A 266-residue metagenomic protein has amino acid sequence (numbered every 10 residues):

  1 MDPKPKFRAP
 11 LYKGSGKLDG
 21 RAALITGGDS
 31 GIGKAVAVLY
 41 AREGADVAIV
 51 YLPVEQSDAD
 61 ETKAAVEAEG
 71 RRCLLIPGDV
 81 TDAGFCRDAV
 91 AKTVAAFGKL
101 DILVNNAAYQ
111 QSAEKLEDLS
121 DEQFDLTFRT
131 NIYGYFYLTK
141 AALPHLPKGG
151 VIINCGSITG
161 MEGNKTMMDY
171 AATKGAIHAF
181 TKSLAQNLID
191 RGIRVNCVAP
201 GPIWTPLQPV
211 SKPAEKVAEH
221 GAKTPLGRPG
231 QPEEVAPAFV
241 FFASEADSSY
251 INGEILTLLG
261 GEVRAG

Functional and structural regions predicted by a protein language model:
K6-P10, A113, E162, L226 (+3 more regions): Short C-terminal tail/terminal secondary-structure segment of NAD(P)H-dependent dehydrogenase/reductase domains
D82, R87, A95, A108-D125 (+3 more regions): Conserved mid-core segment of classical short-chain dehydrogenase/reductases
E117-F136, I153, I177, L226: Catalytic Tyr-X3-Lys loop
T139, T173, T181: Active-site helix of classical SDR
P144-H145, Q186-D190: Alpha-helical segment proximal to the catalytic Tyr-Lys
S157: Residue(s) in the substrate-gating loop at a strand-loop-helix junction that position the organic substrate next
I189, R194, Y250-N252: Short, small/polar-rich loop/turn modules that mediate ligand/substrate recognition or access, typified
T224-V235: A conserved structural motif in NAD(P)-dependent oxidoreductases
